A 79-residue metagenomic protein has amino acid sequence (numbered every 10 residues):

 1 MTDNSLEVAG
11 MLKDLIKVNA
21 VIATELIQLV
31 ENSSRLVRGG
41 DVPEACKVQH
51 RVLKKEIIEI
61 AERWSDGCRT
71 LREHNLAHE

Functional and structural regions predicted by a protein language model:
M1-N75: Extended alpha-helical segments
A77-E79: Charged, polyampholytic interaction/assembly segments that form long, compositionally biased interfaces
